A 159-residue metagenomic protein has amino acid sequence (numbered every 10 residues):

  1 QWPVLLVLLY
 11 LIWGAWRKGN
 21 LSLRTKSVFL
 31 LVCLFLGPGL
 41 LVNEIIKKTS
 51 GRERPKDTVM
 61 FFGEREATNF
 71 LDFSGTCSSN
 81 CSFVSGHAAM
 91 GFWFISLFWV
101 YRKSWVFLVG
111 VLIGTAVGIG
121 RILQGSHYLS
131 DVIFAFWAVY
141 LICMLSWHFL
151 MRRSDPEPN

Functional and structural regions predicted by a protein language model:
Q1-I12, H87-F92: Hydrophobic alpha-helical transmembrane segments
L9-I12, L40, I46, I142-L150: Alpha-helical membrane-inserting segments
Y10-W16, M60-G63: Short, functional N-terminal and low-complexity linear motifs
I12-W13, R17, L36-G37, L41-V42 (+1 more regions): Hydrophobic membrane-targeting signal helices
W13-L31, K103-A116: Cytoplasmic juxtamembrane regions at transmembrane-helix boundaries
W16-N20, G51-K56, S126, M151-P156: Transmembrane helix-loop junctions in multipass membrane proteins, especially transporters and channels
L21-V100: Membrane-interface loops
E66-N159: Membrane-embedded catalytic cores of phosphoryl/pyrophosphoryl-handling enzymes
